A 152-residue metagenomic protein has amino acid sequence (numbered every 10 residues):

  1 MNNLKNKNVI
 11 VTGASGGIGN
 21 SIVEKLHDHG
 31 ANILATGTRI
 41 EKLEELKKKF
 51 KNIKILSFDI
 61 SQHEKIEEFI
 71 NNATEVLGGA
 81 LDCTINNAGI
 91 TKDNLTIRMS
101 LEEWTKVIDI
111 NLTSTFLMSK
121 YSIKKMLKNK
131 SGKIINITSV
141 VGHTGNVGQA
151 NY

Functional and structural regions predicted by a protein language model:
S15-G16: Conserved glycine-rich cofactor-binding loop
H29-E44: Conserved glycine-rich Rossmann-like NAD(P)H-binding loop of the short-chain dehydrogenase/reductase
F58-F69, L101: The beta1-alpha1 cofactor-binding region of Rossmann-like NAD(H)/NADP(H)-dependent oxidoreductases
L95-T96, E103-I108: Substrate-binding pocket helix/loop in short-chain dehydrogenase/reductase
M99, G145-Y152: Active-site loop-to-helix junction immediately N-terminal to the catalytic Tyr of the SDR YXXXK motif in Rossmann-fold
S119-K120: A short, exposed helix-loop element centered on a Lys and neighboring polar residues
S139: Residue(s) in the substrate-gating loop at a strand-loop-helix junction that position the organic substrate next
